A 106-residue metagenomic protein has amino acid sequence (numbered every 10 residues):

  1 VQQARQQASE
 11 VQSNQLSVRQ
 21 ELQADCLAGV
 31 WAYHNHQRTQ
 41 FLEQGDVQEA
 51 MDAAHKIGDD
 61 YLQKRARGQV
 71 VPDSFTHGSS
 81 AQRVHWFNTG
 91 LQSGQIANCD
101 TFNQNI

Functional and structural regions predicted by a protein language model:
V1-T76, V84-H85, Q92-I106: A Zn2+-metalloprotease active-site environment signal
